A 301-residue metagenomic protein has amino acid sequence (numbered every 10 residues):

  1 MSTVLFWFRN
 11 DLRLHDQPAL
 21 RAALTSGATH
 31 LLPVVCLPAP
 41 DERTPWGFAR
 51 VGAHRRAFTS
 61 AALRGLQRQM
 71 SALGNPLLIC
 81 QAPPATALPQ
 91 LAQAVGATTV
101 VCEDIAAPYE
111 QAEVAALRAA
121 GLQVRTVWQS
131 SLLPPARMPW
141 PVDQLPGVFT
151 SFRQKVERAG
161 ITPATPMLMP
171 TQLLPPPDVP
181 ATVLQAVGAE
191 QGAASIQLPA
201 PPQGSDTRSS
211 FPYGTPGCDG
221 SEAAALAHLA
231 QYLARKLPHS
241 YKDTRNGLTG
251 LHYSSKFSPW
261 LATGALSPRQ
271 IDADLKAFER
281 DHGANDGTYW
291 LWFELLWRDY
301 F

Functional and structural regions predicted by a protein language model:
M1-M169: Trp/Phe/Arg-rich N-terminal binding region typifying the photolyase-homology
D143-F301: Glycine/tryptophan-enriched, flexible segments
